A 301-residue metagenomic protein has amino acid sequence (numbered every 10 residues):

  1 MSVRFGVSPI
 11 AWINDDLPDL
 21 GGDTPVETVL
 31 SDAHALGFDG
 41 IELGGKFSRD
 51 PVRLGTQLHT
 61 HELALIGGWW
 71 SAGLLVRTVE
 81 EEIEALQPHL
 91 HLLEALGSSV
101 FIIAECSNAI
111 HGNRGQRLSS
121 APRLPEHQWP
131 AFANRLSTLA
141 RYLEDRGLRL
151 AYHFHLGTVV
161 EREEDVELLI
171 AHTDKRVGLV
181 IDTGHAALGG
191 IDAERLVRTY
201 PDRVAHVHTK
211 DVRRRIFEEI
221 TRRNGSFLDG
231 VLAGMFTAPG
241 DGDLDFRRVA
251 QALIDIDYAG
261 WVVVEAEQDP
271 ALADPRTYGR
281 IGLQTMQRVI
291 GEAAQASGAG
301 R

Functional and structural regions predicted by a protein language model:
M1-S2, S31-A35, S48-G67, E84-S98 (+4 more regions): Acidic (Asp/Glu)-rich catalytic clusters
S2-G6, G40, E62-G67, S99-I102 (+4 more regions): Structural preference for beta-strand elements that scaffold enzyme active sites
V7, A33, I41, L58 (+7 more regions): Conserved, mostly hydrophobic/aromatic
I10-W12, G44-K46, W70-L75, C106-N108 (+5 more regions): Active-site beta-loop-alpha junctions enriched in small/polar residues
A11-T24, A72-E82, A121-Q128, T237-G240: Active-site mouth loops of central-metabolism enzymes
D19-T24, N108-L118, I216-D229: Short, flexible, mixed-charge acidic loops at enzyme active sites
I41, A133-D243, A293-G300: Acidic/histidine-rich catalytic cores of soluble enzymes
V79-G178: Active-site acidic/histidine proton-transfer and metal-coordination neighborhood in alpha/beta enzyme cores
